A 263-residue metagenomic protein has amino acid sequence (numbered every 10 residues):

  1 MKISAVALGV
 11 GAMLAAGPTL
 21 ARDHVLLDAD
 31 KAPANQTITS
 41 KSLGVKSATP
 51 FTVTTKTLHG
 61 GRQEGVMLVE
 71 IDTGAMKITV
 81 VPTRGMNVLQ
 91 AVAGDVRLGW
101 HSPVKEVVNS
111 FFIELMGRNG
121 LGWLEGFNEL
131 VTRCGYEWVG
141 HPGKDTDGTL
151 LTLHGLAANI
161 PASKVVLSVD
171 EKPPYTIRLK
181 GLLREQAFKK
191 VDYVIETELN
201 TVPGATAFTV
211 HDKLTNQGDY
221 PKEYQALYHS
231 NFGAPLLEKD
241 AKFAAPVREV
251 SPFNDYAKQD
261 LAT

Functional and structural regions predicted by a protein language model:
M1-A7: Bacterial N-terminal signal peptides that target proteins for export
A16-P18: N-terminal signal peptide c-region/cleavage motif recognized by signal peptidases
A21-T209, Y220-P221, F232-T263: Surface-exposed acidic/polar loop and edge beta-strand patches at domain peripheries
H211-K213: Residues within well-ordered beta-strands of beta-sheet-rich folds
A226-F232: Short acidic, flexible loop segments centered on an aromatic residue
